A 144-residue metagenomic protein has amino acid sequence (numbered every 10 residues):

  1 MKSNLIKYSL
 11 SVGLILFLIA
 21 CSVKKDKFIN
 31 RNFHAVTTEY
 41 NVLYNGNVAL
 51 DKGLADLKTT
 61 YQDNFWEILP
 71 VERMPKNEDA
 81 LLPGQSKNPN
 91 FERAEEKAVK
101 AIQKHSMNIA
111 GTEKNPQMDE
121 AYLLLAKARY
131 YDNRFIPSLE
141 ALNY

Functional and structural regions predicted by a protein language model:
M1-L10: Bacterial N-terminal signal peptides that target proteins for export
S9-F17: Bacterial N-terminal signal peptides
A20-Y144: Acidic, polar-rich low-complexity tracts and alpha-helical solenoid repeat scaffolds
